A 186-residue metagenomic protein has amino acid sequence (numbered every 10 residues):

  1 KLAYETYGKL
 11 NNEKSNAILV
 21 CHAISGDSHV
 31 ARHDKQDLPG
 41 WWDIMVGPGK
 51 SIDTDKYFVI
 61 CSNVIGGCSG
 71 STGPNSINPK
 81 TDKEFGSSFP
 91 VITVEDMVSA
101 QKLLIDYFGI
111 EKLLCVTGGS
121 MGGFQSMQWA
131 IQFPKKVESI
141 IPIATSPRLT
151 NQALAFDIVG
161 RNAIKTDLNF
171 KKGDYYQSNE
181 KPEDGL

Functional and structural regions predicted by a protein language model:
E5-P79: N-terminal cap/lid subdomain of alpha/beta-hydrolase-fold enzymes
E13, T54, F108-E111, K135: Structured loop/turn residues at beta-strand edges in well-structured enzyme cores
W41-V46, G86-I92: A short acidic, glycine-rich active-site loop that binds or catalyzes chemistry on phosphate/adenosine moieties
K80-S88, E95-C115, Q128: Conserved acidic catalytic loop of the alpha/beta-hydrolase fold
T81-F89, K172-N179: Short glycine/proline- and acidic residue-enriched helix-loop micro-motifs that form flexible lids or anion-recognition
K112-A155: Conserved hydrolase catalytic core segment
P142-L186: Alpha/beta-hydrolase-fold enzymes
